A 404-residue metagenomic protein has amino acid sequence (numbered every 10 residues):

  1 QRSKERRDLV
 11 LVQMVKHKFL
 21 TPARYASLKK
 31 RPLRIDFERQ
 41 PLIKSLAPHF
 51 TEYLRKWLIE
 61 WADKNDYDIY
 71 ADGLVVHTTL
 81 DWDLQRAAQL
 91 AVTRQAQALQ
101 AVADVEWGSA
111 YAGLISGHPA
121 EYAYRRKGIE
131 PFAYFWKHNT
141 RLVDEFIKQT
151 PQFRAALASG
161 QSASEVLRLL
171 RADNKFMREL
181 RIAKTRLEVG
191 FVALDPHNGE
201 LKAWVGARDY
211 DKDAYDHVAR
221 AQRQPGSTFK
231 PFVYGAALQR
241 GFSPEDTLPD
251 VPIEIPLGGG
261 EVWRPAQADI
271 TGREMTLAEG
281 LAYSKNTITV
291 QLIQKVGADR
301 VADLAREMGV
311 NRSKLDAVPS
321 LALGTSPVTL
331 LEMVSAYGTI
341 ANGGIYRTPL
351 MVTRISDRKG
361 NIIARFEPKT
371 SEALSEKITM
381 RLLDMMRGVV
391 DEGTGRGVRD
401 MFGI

Functional and structural regions predicted by a protein language model:
Q1, L20-P22, R34-K44, Q97-A101 (+9 more regions): Secretory-pathway/luminal and periplasmic proteins that interact with or process carbohydrate-rich
Q1, V10-V15, D36-S45, A71-T79 (+8 more regions): Second-shell loop/turn segments in exported
Q1, Y53-E60, A193-R208, L238-F242 (+6 more regions): Glycine-rich, acidic and aromatic/proline-enriched surface loops and short helix-turn segments that act as binding
Q1-D144, L292, R306-E307, N311-R312 (+2 more regions): Non-catalytic, structured segments within soluble enzyme domains
M14, A88, F191, N198-G199 (+5 more regions): Active-site SXXK
R39-L46, F242-V301, Y346, R358-G388: Conserved catalytic neighborhood of penicillin-recognizing serine enzymes
T78-A98, E130-D195, E200, W204-V205 (+4 more regions): A penicillin-recognizing enzyme superfamily signal
V262-Q267, G297-S335, T348-M351: Mid-domain, small-residue-enriched loop/turn segments at the edges of structured enzyme/sensor domains
